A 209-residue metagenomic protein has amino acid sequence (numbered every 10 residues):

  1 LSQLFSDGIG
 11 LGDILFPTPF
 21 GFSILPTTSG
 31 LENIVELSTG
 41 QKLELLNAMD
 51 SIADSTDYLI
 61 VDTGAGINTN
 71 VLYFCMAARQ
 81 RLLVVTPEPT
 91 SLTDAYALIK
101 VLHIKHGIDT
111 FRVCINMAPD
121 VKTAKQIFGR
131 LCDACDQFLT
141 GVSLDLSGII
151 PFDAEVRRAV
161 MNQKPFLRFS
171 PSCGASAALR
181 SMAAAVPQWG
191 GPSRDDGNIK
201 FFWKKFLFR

Functional and structural regions predicted by a protein language model:
L1-D54, V160-N162: P-loop/Walker-type NTP enzyme "switch/lid" segment
Q3, N47-S51, V101, A178-S181 (+1 more regions): Alpha-helical scaffold segments in soluble metabolic enzymes
N33-E36, V121-A124, F169: A generic structural signal for short coil/turn motifs at secondary-structure boundaries
E44, D94, G174, A178: Charged catalytic carboxylate motif
D50, D54, Y58, I104 (+3 more regions): Generic secondary-structure signature for well-ordered alpha-helical cores
Y58, T63-G148, F152, R158: Conserved catalytic-core segment of NTP-binding enzymes
V160-L179: C-terminal boundary of histidine-terminating zinc-finger modules
A177-R209: A cross-taxonomic marker for long C-terminal extensions/tails that follow the last structured domain
